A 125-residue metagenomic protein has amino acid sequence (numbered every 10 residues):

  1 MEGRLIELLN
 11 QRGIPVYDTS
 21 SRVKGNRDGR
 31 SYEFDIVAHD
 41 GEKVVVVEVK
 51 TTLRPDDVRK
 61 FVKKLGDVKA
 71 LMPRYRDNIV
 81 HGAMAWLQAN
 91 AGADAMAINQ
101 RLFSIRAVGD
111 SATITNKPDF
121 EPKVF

Functional and structural regions predicted by a protein language model:
M1-K24, A93: Acidic-basic catalytic patches of nuclease active cores, encompassing PD-(D/E)XK and other metal-cofactor nuclease
I14-G41: Active-site metal-binding core of divalent-cation-utilizing nuclease and nuclease-like domains
S31, D56, G92: Charged, alpha-helix-enriched surfaces in structured cytosolic catalytic cores of large nucleotide-utilizing machines
F34-D57, F61, G66: Conserved catalytic cores of phosphodiester-cleaving nucleases, focusing on short active-site segments
D67-D77: Arginine/glycine-rich "motif VI" loop of SF2 helicases in the C-terminal RecA-like domain
H81-F125: Domain-level recognition of nuclease-like catalytic cores that cleave nucleotide substrates
